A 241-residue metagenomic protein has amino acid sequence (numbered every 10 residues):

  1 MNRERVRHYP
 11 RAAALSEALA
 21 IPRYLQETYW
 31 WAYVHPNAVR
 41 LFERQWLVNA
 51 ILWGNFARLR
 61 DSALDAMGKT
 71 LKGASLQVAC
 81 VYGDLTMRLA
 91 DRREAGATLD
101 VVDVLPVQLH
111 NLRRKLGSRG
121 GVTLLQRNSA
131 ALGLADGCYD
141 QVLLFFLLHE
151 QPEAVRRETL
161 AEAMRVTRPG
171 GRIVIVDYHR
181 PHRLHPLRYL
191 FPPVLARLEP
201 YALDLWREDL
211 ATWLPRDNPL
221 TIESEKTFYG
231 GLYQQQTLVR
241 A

Functional and structural regions predicted by a protein language model:
E4-P10, E17-L25, W206-A241: Conserved Class I S-adenosyl-L-methionine
A12-S62, A66: Class I SAM-dependent methyltransferase Rossmann-like catalytic core, especially the SAM/SAH-binding loop
A74-A131: Class I SAM-dependent methyltransferase SAM/SAH-binding core
A95, T167-I173: Short glycine-dipeptide loop
A130-V142: A short acidic, Gly/Pro-enriched loop at the edge of an enzyme's catalytic core that lines a small-molecule cofactor
D140-A154: A short SAM/SAH-binding and catalytic strip from SAM-dependent methyltransferases
R157-P169: A short glycine-rich, Lys/Arg-flanked "PGG" loop and its adjoining helix->strand segment in the class I
V174-L232: C-terminal alpha-helical "lid/dimerization" subdomain adjacent to the S-adenosyl-L-methionine
